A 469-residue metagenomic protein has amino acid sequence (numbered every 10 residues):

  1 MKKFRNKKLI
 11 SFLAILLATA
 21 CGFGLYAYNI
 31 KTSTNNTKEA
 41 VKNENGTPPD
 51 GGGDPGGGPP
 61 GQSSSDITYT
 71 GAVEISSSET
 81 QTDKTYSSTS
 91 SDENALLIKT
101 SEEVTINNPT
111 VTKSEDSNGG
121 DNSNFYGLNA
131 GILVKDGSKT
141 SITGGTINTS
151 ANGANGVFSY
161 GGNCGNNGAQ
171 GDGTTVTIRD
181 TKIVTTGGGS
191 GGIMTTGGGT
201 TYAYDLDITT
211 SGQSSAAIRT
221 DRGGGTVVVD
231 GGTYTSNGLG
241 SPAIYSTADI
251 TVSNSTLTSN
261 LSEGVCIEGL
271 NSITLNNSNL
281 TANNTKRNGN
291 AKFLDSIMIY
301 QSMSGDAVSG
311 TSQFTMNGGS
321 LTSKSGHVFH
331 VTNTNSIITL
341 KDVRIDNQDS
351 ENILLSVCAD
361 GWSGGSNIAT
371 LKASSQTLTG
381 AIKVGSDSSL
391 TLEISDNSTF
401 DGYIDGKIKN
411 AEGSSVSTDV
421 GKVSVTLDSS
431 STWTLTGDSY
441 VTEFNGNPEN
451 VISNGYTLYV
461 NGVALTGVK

Functional and structural regions predicted by a protein language model:
M1-N45, V157: Gram-positive cell-envelope targeting signals
I30-S65, N166-Q170, R287, M303-G305: Disordered, low-complexity segments in secreted/periplasmic proteins that are enriched in proline
G61, D66-D83, I98-D116, N124-T149 (+11 more regions): Surface-exposed loop/turn motifs in large extracellular/passenger domains
S87-T100: Beta-strand-rich domains and repeat architectures in extracellular enzymes and scaffolds, especially beta-propellers
D405-K407: Terminal, low-complexity, charged helical segments
D419-K422, L435-N445, Y459: Surface-exposed loop/turn positions within long extracellular repeat scaffolds, especially the passenger domains
G455-K469: Extracellular, surface-exposed repeat architectures
